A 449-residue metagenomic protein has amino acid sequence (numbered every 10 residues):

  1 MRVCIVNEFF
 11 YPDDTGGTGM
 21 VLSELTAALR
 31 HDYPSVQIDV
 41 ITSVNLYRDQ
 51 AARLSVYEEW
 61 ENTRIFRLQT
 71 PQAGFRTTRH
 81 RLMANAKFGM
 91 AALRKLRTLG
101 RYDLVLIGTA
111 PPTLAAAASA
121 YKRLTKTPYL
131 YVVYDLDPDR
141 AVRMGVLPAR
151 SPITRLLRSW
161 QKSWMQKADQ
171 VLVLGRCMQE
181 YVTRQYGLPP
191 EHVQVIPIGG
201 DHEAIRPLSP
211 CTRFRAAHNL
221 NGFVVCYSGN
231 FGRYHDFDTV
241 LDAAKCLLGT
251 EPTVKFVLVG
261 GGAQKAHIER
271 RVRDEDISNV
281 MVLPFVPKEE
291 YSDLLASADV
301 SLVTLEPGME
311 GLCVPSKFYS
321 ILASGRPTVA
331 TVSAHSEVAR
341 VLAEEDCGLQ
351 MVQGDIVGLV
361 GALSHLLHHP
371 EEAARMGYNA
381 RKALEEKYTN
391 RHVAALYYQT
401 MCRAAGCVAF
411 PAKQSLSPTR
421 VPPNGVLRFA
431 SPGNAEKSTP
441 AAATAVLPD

Functional and structural regions predicted by a protein language model:
M1-E61, L247, G425-A430, A443-D449: N-terminal subdomain of nucleotide-sugar transferases
V44, C177, G199: Carbohydrate-associated surface elements
R53, T183-R184, P190-H192, G199-A216 (+1 more regions): Acidic anion/phosphate-binding donor-loop and adjacent secondary structure in glycosyltransferase catalytic cores
A116, A120-L124, S151-V171: Membrane-proximal helix-turn-helix segments that form the acceptor-binding/catalytic region of lipid-linked
A217-H235, L241-A244: Conserved donor-binding/catalytic core segment of Leloir-type glycosyltransferases
H235, P287-A296, S301-L322, P327-R340: Nucleotide-sugar-dependent
V259-G260, K265-S292: Nucleotide-activated donor-binding/catalytic signature segment of Leloir-type glycosyltransferases, i.e., the conserved
G358, H365, E372-K387: A short, well-ordered alpha-helix in the C-terminal region of glycosyltransferases
